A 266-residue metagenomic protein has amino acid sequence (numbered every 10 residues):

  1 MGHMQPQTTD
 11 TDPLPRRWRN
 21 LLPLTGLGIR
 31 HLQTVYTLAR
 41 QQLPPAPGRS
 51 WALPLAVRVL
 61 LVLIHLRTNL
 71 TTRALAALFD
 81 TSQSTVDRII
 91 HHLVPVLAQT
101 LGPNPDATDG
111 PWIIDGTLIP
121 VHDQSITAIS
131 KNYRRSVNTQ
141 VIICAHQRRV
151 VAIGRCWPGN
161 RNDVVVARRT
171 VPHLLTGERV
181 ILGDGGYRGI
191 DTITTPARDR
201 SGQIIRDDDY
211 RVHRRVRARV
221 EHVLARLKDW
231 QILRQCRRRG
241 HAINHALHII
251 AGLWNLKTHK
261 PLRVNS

Functional and structural regions predicted by a protein language model:
M1-S50, L262: Charged, often Cys/His-bearing segments associated with DNA-binding zinc-finger transcription factors
P6-Q7, L32-Q33, A46-G48, V57-L60 (+3 more regions): Short, flexible segments with low predicted structural confidence
Q41-P45, V57, R206: Glycine/charged-rich beta-loop-alpha catalytic/anionic-binding loops adjacent to active sites
L53-V57, A242-H245: Short, conserved alpha-helical segments within structured domains
P54-T68: Short, amphipathic alpha-helical "recognition" segments used to contact nucleic acids or chromatin
A74-S266: Short, well-ordered secondary-structure "scaffold" segments embedded in the functional core of diverse domains
